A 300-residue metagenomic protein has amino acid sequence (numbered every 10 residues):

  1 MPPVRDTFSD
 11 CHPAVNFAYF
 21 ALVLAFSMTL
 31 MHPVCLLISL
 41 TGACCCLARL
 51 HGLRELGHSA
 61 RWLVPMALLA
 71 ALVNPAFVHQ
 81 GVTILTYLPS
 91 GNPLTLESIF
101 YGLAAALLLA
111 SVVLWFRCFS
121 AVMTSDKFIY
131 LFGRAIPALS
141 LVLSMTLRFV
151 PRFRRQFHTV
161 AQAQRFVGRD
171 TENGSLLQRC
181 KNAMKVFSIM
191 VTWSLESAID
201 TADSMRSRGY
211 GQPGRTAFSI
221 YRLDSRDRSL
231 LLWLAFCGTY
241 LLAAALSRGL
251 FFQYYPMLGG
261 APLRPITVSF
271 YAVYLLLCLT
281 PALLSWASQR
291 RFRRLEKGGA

Functional and structural regions predicted by a protein language model:
P2-A48, T159-A300: Transmembrane alpha-helix interface motif
H12, G52, T95, T124 (+1 more regions): General structural signal for secondary-structure boundaries
P33, G52-L53, I136-L139: Membrane-helix interface segments
P33-V34, G57-A60: Intrinsically disordered, low-complexity N-terminal segments that are enriched in acidic
R49-H58: Membrane-interface helix-boundary motifs at transmembrane edges
S59-L177, R293-A300: Juxtamembrane/interface alpha-helical elements of multi-pass membrane proteins
